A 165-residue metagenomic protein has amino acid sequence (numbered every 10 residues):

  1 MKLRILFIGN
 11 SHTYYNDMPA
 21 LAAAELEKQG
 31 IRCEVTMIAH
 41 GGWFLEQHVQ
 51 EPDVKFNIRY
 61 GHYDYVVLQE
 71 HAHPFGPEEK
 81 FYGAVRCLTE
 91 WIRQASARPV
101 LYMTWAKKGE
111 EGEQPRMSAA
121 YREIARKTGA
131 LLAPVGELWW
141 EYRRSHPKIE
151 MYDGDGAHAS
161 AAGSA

Functional and structural regions predicted by a protein language model:
K2-I8, H12-A84, K108: Conserved SGNH/GDSL esterase-like catalytic core that processes O-acyl groups on lipids and polysaccharides
K55-A161: Alpha-helical cap/lid subdomain in secreted, periplasmic, or secretory-pathway luminal O-acyl-processing enzymes
A165: Conserved catalytic region of serine esterases and O-acyltransferases that act on ester linkages in lipids
